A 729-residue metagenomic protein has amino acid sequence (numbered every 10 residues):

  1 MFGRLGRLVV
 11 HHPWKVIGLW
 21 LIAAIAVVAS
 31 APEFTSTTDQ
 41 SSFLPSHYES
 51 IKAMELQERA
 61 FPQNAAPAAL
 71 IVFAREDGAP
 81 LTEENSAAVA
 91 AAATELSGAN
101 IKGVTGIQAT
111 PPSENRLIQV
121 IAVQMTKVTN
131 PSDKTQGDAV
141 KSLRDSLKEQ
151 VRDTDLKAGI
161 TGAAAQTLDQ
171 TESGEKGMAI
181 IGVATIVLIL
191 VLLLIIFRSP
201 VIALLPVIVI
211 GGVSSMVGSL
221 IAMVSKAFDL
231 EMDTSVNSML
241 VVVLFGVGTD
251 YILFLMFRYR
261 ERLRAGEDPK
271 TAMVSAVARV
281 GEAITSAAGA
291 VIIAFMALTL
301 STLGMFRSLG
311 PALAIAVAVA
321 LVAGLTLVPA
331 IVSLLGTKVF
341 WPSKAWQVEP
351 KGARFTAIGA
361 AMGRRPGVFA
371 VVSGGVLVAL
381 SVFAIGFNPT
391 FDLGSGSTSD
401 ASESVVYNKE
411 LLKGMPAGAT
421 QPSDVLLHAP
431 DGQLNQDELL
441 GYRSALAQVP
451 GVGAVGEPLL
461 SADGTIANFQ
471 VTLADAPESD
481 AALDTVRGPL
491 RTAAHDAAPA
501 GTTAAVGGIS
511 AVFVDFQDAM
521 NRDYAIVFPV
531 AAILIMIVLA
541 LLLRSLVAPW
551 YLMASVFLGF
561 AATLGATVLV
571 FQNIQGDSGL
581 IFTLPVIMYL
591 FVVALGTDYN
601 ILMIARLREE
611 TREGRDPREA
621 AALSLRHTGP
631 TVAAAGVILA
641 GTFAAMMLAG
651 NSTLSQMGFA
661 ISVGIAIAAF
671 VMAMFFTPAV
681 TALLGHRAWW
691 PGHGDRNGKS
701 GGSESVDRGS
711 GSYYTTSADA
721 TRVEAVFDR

Functional and structural regions predicted by a protein language model:
M1-T37, K102, T126-P389, P499-T502 (+1 more regions): Membrane-embedded transmembrane helical bundles of large multi-pass transporters/channels
T38, F61-A65, S215: Short amphipathic alpha-helical segments enriched in hydrophobics
S42-F43: Membrane-proximal amphipathic alpha-helices that sit immediately adjacent to an N-terminal transmembrane/signal-anchor
S46-A68, E76-A164, G386-G579, I601 (+1 more regions): Structured non-transmembrane domains adjacent to transmembrane bundles in polytopic membrane proteins
